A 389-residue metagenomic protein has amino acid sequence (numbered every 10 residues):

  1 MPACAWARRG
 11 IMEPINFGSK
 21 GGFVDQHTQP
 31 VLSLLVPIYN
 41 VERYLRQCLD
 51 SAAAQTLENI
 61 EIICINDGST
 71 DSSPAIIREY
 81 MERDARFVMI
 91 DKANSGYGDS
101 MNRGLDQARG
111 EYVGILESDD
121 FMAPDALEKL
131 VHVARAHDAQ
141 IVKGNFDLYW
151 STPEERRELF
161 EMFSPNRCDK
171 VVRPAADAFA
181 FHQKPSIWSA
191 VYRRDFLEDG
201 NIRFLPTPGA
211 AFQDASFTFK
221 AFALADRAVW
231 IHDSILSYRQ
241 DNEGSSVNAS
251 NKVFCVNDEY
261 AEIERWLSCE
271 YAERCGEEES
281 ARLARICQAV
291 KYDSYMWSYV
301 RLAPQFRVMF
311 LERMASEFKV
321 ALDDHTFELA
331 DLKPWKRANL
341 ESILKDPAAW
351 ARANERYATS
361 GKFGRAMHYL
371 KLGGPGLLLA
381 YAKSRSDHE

Functional and structural regions predicted by a protein language model:
C4-A53: N-proximal low-complexity "stem/linker" segments adjacent to membrane-targeting elements
S19-G21, A139, F163, V300-E389: Membrane-interface aromatic/basic loop that binds lipid-linked glycans or pyrophosphate carriers, typified by
P30-S33, E61, S216: Cell-envelope/extracellular polymer assembly enzymes that use nucleotide-activated donors
N66-A75, S95, E117: A conserved acidic beta->alpha catalytic loop
P74-R109: Conserved donor nucleotide-binding strand/loop of the catalytic core
Y97, M101, S118-H232, L236-V253: Donor-binding/catalytic cores of nucleotide-activated saccharide and glycerol-phosphate transferases/polymerases
V113: Short aromatic/hydrophobic "clamp" motif used to bind/position activated sugar donors
D233-N242, N248-R274, Y292-H325: Catalytic core of nucleotide-sugar-dependent glycosyltransferases
